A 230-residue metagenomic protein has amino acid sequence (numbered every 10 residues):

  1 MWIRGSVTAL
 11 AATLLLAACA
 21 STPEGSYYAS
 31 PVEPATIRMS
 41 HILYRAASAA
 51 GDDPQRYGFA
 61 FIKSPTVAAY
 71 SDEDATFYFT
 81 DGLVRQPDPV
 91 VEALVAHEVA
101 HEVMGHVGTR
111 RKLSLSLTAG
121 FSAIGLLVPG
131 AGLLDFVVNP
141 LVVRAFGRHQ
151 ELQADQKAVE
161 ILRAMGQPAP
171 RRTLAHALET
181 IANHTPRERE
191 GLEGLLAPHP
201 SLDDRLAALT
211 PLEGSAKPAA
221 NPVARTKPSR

Functional and structural regions predicted by a protein language model:
M1-A17: Sec-dependent bacterial lipoprotein signal peptides
W2, C19-R230: A Zn2+-metalloprotease active-site environment signal
